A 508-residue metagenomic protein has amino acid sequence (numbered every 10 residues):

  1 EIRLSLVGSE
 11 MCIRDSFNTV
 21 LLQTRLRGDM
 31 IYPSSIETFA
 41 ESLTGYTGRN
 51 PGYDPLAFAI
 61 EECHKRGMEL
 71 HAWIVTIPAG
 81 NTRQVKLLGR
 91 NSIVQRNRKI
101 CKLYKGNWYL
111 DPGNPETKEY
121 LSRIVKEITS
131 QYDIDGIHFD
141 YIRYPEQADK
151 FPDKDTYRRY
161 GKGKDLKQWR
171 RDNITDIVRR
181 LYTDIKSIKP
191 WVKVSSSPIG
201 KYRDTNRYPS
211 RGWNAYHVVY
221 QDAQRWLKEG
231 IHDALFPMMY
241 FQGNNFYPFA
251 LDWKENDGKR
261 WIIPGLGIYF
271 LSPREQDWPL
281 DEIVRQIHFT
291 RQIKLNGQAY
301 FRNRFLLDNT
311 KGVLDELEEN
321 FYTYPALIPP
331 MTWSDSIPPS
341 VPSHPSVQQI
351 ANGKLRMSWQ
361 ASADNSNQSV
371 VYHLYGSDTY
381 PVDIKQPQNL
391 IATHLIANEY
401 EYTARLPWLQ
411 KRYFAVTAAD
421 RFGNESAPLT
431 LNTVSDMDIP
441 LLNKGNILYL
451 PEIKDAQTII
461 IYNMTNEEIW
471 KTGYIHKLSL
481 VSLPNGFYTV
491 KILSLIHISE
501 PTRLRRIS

Functional and structural regions predicted by a protein language model:
E1-G8, I13, I496-S508: Single conserved hydrophobic/aromatic residue that forms the stacking wall/gate of nucleotide- or nucleobase-binding
A72, I77-E127, H217-V218: Active-site-adjacent "subsite" loops/lids of carbohydrate-active enzymes
A223-Q224, I231-N244, I263-W333: Substrate-binding cleft of secreted/luminal carbohydrate-active enzymes
Y322-S366, G423-D436: Pro/Thr/Ser/Gly-rich low-complexity, intrinsically disordered linker/stalk tracts
V341-I350, V434-I453, I461-E467, S499-L504: Surface-exposed, proline-anchored Ser/Thr-rich loop/turn motifs
V371-W408: Recognizes extended acidic, P/S/T-rich segments that occur within or adjacent to Ig-like beta-sandwich modules
A404-N424: Beta-strand-rich modules
T465-L493: Short, surface-exposed loop/turn motifs with a glycine/proline- and acidic-biased composition
